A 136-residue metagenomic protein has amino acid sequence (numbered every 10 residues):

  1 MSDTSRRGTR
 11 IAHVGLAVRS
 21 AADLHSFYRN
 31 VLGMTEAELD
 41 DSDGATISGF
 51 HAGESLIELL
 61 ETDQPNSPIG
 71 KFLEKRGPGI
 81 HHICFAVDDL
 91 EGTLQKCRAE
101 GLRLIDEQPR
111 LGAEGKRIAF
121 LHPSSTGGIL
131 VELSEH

Functional and structural regions predicted by a protein language model:
M1-D23, P78-V87, E135: N-terminal beta-strand motif that seeds the catalytic metal site of vicinal oxygen chelate
M1-R7, S48-G49, L94-H136: Vicinal oxygen chelate
L24, E36, E58, P65-P68 (+1 more regions): Short loop/beta submotifs within extracellular cysteine-rich repeat domains
L24-R29, C97: Conserved active-site tyrosine of GNAT-family acetyltransferases
N30-A37, E100-L104: Conserved acetyl-CoA-binding loop of GNAT-fold acetyltransferases
D41, L59-K71, L104, P109-F120: Intrinsic, low-complexity N-terminal interaction/targeting segments
S42-I57: C-terminal "cap" of GNAT-fold acetyltransferases
F72, R76-E100: Mid-chain, well-packed structural core segment of small domains
